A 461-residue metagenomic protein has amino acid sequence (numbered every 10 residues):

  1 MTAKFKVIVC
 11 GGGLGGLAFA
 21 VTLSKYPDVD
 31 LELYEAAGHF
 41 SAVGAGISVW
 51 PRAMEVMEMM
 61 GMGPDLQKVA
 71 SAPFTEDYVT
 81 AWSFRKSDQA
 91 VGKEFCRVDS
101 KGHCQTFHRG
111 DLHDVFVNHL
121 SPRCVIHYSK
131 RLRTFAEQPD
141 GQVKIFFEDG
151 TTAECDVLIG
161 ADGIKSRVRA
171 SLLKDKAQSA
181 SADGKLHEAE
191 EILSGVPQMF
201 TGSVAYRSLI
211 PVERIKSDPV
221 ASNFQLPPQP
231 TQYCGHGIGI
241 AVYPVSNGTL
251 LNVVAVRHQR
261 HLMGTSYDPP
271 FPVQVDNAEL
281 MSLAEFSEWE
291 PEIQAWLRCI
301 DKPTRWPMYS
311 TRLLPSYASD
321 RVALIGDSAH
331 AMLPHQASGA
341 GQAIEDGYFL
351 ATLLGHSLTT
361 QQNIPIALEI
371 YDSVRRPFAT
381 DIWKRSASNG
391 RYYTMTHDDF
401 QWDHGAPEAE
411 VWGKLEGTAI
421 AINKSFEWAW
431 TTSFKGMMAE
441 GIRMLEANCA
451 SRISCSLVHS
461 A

Functional and structural regions predicted by a protein language model:
A3-F5, A81-F84, A90, L314 (+1 more regions): C-terminal helical "tail/cap" subdomain of flavin- and related membrane-associated enzymes
K6, D30, L250: Residues at the starts of beta-strands that form the adenosine-phosphate
V9-Y26, Y34-A37, I159-D162, Y206 (+5 more regions): Conserved mid-domain beta->alpha element of the FAD-binding
V43-H119: Active-site-adjacent segment of FAD-dependent monooxygenases/related oxidoreductases
S87-R109, E148-A153, L193-R305: Conserved FAD/dinucleotide-binding core of flavoprotein oxidoreductases
Y128-Q142: A conserved short coil-to-beta-strand element within the FAD-binding core of flavoproteins
G160-K176: Flavin (primarily FAD) binding-site architecture
